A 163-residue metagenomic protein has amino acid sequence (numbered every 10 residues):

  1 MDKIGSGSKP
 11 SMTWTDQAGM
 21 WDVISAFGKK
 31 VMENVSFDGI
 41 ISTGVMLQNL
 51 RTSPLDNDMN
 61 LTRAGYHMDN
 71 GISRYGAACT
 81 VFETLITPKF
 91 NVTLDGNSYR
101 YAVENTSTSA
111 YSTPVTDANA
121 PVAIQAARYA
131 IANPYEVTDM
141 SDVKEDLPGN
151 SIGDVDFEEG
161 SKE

Functional and structural regions predicted by a protein language model:
M1-G5: Short beta-alpha junction loops
G7-I124: Catalytic His-Asp segment of secreted/periplasmic serine-dependent ester chemistry enzymes
D38, Y66, S141, N150-G153: Residue-level marker of intrinsically disordered, low-complexity segments enriched for small/polar residues
T108-P148: Low-complexity, Gly/Ser/Thr/Pro-rich intrinsically disordered linker/tail segments
K144-E163: Extracellular carbohydrate-recognition regions
